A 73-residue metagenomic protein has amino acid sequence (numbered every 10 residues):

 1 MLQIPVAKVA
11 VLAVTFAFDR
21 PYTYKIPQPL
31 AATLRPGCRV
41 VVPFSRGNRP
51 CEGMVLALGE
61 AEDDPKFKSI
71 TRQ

Functional and structural regions predicted by a protein language model:
M1-Q73: Accessory, non-ATPase domains that flank or precede helicase/AAA+ motor cores in DNA-metabolism machines
